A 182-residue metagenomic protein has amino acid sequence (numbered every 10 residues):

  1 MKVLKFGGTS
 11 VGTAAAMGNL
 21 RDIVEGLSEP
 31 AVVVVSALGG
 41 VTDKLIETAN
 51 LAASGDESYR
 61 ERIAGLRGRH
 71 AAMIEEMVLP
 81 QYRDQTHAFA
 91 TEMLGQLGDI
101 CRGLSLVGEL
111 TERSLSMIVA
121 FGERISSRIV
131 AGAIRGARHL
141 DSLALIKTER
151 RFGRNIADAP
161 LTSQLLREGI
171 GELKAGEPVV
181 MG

Functional and structural regions predicted by a protein language model:
M1-G182: Nucleotide/pyrophosphate-binding catalytic subdomain
